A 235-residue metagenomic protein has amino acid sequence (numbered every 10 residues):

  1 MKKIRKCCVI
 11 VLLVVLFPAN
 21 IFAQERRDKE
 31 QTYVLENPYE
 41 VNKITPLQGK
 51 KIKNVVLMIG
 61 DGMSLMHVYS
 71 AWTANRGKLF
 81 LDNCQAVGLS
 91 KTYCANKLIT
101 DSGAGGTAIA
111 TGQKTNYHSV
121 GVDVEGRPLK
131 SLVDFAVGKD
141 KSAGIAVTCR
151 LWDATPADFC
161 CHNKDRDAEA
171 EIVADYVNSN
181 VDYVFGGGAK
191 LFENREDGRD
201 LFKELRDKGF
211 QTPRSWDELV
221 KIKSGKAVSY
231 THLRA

Functional and structural regions predicted by a protein language model:
K2-C8: Bacterial N-terminal signal peptides that target proteins for export
V9-P18: Hydrophobic helical h-region of N-terminal Sec-dependent signal peptides in bacterial secretory/periplasmic proteins
N20-F22: Sec/Tat signal peptide C-region and signal peptidase I cleavage site
Q24-R195, R199-K226: N-terminal catalytic scaffold of extracellular/periplasmic and nuclease hydrolases that process anionic headgroups
T231-A235: Conserved small/polar residues in nucleotide/adenosyl-binding loops
